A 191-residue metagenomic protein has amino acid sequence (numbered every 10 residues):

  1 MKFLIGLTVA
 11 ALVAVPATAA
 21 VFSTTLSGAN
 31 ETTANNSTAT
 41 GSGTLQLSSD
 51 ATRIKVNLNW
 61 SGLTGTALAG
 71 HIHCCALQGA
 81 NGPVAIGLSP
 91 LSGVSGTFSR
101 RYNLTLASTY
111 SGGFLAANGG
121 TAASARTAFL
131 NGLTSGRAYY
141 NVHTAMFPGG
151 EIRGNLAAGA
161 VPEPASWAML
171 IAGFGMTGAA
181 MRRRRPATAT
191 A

Functional and structural regions predicted by a protein language model:
M1, T32, T127, P164-M169: Hydrophobic alpha-helical context, especially transmembrane and signal-peptide helices
M1-A19, T190-A191: Sec-dependent, cleavable N-terminal signal peptides
F3-G6, A11, G87-P90, T105 (+1 more regions): Acidic/proline-rich low-complexity IDRs
I5, V15-V21, R153-M176, A180: Short, threonine-centered small-residue motifs that mark membrane-proximal processing/anchoring sites and TM-junction
A19-G70, C74-A160: Metal-centered catalytic cores of metalloenzymes
G178-A191: C-terminal membrane-anchoring or membrane-association module
